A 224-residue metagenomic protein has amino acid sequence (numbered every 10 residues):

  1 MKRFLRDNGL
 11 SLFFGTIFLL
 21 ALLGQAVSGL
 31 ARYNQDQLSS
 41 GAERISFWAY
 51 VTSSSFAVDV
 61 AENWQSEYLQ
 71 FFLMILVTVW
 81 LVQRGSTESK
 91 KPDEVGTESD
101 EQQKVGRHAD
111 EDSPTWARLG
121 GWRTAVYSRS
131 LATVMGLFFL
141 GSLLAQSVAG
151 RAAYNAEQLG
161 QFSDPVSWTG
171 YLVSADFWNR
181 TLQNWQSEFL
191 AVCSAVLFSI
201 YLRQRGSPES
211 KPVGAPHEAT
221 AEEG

Functional and structural regions predicted by a protein language model:
M1-D7, Q83-R84, K104-R123, P212 (+1 more regions): N-terminal soluble segments of membrane proteins
M1-L19, L119-L137: Alpha-helical transmembrane segments and their helix-start/interface "positive-inside/aromatic belt" motifs in integral
K2-L5, G9, F47, V51-S54 (+4 more regions): Hydrophobic alpha-helical segments with strong N-terminal bias
F14-G29, G141-S142: N-terminal signal-anchor transmembrane alpha helix
L22, A49-V82, T87, F139-A156 (+2 more regions): A structural feature that tracks compact, well-ordered secondary-structure segments with a strong bias toward
V27-I45, G150-S163: Interfacial/capping segments of alpha-helical transmembrane domains
E43, K90-A117, E157-T169, V173 (+1 more regions): Juxtamembrane inter-helical linkers in multi-pass membrane proteins
V79-Q103, S199-G224: Cytoplasmic juxtamembrane regions at transmembrane-helix boundaries
